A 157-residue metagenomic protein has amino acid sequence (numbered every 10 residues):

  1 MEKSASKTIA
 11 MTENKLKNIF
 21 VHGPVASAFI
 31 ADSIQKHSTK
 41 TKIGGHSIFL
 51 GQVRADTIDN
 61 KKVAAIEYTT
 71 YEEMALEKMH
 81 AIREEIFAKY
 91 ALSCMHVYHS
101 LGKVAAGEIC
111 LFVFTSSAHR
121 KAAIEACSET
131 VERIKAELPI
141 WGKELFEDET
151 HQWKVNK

Functional and structural regions predicted by a protein language model:
E2-I109, A122-S128, E132-K157: N-terminal, polar/charged subdomain of small-to-medium soluble alpha/beta proteins
C110-S117: Short glycine-rich or small-residue beta-strand-to-loop segments that form or flank ligand, phosphate, metal/Fe-S
